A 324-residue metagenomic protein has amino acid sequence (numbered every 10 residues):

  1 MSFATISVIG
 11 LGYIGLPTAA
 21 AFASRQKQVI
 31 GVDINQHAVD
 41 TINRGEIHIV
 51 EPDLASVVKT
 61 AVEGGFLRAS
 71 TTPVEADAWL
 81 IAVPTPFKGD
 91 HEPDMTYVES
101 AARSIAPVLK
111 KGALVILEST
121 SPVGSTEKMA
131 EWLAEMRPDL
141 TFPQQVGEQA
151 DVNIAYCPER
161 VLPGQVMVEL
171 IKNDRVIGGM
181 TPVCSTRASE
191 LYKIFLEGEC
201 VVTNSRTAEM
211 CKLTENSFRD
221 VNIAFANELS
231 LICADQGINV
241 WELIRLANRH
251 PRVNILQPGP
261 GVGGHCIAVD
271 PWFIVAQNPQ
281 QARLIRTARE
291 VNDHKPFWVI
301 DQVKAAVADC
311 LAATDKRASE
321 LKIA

Functional and structural regions predicted by a protein language model:
M1-A324: Structural/interface elements that position substrates and couple domains in central-metabolism enzymes
